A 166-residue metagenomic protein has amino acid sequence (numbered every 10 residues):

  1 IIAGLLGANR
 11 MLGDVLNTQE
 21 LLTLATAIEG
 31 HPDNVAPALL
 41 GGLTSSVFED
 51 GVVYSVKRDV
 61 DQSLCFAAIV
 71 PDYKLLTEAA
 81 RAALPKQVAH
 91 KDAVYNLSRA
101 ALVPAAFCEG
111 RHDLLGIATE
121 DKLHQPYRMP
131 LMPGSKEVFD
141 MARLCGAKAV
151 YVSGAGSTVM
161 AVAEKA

Functional and structural regions predicted by a protein language model:
I1-A8, G30-D33, V150-S157: Glycine/serine-rich anion-binding loops at beta->alpha junctions that coordinate negatively charged ligand groups
I1-T18, L39-G41: DPxDG-like acidic metal-binding loop motif
N17-E29, D113-E120: Short, well-structured alpha-helical segments that form the helix of a local strand-helix-strand
L24-H31, S46-R58, Q87: Active-site glycine-rich loop that binds ribose-phosphate moieties when present
I28-G30, A36-L39, K57-Q62, Y95-N96 (+2 more regions): Solvent-exposed alpha-helices and their adjacent loops that cap or buttress functional pockets in soluble metabolic
A38-E49, A161-E164: Short beta-strand-to-turn element immediately C-terminal to the catalytic PLP-Schiff-base lysine in fold type I
A68-P130: Active-site rim beta-loop-alpha module in soluble metabolic enzymes
F107-A166: Glycine-rich, charge-dense phosphate/pyrophosphate-binding loop(s) and the adjacent flexible "lid"/catalytic subdomain
